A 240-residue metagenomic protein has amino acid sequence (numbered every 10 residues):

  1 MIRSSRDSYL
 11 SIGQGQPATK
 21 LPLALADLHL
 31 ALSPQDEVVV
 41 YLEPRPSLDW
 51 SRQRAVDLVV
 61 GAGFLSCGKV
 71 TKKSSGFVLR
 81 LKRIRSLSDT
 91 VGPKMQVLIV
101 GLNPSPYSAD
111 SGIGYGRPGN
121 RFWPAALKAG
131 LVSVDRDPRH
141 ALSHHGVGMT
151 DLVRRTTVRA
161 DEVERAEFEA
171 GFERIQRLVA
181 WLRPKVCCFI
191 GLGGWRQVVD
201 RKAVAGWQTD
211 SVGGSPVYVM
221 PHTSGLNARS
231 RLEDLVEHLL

Functional and structural regions predicted by a protein language model:
M1-L10, T19, E43-R54, V60-P93 (+3 more regions): C-terminal capping/extension of enzyme domains
M1-V39: An N-terminal amphipathic alpha-helical segment
R3-Y9, G112-A166: Short, surface-exposed acidic-centric catalytic microdomains
A31-S33, V91, V179-L182, D210-G213: Short, conserved loop/helix-junction motifs that constitute active-site signature segments in enzyme catalytic cores
L42-R45, L102, F189-G194: Short, well-ordered beta-to-alpha junction loops that form the rim of enzyme active sites and present histidine/acidic
V91-L102: Short, hydrophobic/glycine-enriched beta-strand segments
P106-D110: Short N-terminal binding/cap micro-motifs at the start of the first secondary-structure element
F172-F189: Proline-aspartate-enriched helix->loop->beta-strand connector
